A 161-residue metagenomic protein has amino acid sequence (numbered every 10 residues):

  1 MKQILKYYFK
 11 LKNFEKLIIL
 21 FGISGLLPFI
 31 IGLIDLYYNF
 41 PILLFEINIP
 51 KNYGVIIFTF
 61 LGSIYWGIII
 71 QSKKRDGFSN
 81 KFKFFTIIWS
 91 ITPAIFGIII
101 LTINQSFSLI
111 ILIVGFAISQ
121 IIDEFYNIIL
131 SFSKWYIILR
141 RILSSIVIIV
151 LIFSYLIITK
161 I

Functional and structural regions predicted by a protein language model:
M1-N13: Short, Lys/Arg-rich, polar N-terminal cytosolic tail immediately upstream of the first transmembrane signal-anchor
E15-Y37, S145-L151: The first (N-terminal) embedded transmembrane alpha-helix
I23-I30, K51-K73, K81-I99: Core segments of alpha-helical transmembrane spans in multipass integral membrane proteins
D35, I95-N104, Y155: Hydrophobic alpha-helical transmembrane segments
I42-N48, Y65-N80, F125-S131: Short juxtamembrane and helix-loop transition motifs at transmembrane-helix boundaries in membrane proteins
L101-I118: Transmembrane helix-loop-helix
F125-I149: Interfacial loop-to-transmembrane junctions
F153-I161: Juxtamembrane boundary at the C-terminal end of a transmembrane helix
